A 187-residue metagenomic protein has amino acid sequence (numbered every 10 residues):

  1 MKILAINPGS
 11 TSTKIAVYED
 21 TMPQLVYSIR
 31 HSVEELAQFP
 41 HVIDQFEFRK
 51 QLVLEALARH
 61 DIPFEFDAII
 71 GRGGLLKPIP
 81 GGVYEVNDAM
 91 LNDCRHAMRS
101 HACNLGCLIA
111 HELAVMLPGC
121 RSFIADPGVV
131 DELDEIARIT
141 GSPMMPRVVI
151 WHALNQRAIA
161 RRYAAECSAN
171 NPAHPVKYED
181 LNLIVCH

Functional and structural regions predicted by a protein language model:
I3, A68, L183: Hydrophobic "anchor" residues on beta-strands that sit immediately upstream of conserved functional sites
I3-D44: Short glycine-rich, Thr/Ser-proximal phosphate-binding strand/loop in the N-terminal lobe of ATP-dependent enzymes
G9-K14, G74-K77, V129-V130, I184-H187: Gly/Ser/Thr-rich loops at beta-strand to alpha-helix junctions that form or flank small-molecule/cofactor-binding
D44-L52, M98-G106: Glycine-rich anion/phosphate-binding loops
F48-H60, I159: Short, well-ordered amphipathic alpha-helical segments that serve as non-catalytic structural scaffolds within diverse
L57-A102, V129-P143: Short beta-strand-loop/turn "lid" adjacent to the catalytic site in phosphate-handling enzymes
C103-H187: Phosphate-binding/catalytic loop of phosphoryl-transfer enzymes
